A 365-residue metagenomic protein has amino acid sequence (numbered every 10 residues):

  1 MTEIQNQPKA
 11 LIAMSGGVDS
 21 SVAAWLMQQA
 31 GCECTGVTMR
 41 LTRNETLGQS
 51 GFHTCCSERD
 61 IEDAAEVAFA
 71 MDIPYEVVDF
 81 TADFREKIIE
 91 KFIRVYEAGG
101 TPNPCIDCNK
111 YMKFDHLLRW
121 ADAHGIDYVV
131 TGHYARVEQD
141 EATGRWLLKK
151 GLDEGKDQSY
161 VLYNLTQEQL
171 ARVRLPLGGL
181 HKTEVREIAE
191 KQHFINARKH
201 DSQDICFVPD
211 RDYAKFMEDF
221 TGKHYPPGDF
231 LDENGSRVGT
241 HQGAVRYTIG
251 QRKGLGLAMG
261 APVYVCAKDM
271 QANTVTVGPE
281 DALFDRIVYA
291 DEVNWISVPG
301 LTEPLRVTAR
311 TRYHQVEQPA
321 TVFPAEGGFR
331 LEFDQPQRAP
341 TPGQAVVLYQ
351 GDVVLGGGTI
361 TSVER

Functional and structural regions predicted by a protein language model:
M1-Y163, R174, T183-E184: ATP-dependent adenylation/nucleotidyltransferase module used to activate substrates
V130-R365: AMP-forming adenylation/ATP pyrophosphatase catalytic core
